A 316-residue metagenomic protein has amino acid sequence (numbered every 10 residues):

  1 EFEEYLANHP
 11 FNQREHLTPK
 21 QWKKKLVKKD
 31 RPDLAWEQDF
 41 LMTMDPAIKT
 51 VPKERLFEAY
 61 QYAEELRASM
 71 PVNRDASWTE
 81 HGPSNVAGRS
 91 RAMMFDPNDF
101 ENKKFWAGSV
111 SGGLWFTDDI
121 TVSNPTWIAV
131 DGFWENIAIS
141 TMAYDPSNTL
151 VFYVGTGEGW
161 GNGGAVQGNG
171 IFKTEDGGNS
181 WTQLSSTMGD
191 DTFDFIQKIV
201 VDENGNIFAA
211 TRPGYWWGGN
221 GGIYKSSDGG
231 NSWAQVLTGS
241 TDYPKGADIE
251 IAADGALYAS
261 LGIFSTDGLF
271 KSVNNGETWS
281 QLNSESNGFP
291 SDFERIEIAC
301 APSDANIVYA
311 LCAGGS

Functional and structural regions predicted by a protein language model:
E1-S316: Extracellular glycan-interacting surfaces
